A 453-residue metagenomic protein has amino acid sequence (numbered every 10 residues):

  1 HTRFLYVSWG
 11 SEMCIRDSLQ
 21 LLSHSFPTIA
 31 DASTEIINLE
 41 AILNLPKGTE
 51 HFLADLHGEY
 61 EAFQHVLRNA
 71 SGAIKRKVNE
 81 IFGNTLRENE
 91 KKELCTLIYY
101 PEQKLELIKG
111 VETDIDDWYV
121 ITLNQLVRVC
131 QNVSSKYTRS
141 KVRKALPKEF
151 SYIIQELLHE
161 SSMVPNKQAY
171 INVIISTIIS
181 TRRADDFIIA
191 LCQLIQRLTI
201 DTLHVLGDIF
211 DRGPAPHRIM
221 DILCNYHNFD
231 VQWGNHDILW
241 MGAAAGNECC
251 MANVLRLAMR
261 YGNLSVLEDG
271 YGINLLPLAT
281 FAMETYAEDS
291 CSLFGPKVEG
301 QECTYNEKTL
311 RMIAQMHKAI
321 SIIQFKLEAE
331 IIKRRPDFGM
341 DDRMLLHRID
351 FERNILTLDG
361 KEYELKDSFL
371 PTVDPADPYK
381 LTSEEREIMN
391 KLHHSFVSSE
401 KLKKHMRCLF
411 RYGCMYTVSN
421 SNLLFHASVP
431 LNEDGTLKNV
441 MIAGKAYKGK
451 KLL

Functional and structural regions predicted by a protein language model:
H1-I15: Single conserved hydrophobic/aromatic residue that forms the stacking wall/gate of nucleotide- or nucleobase-binding
S11-L453: Feature recognizes metal-dependent phosphohydrolase scaffolds
